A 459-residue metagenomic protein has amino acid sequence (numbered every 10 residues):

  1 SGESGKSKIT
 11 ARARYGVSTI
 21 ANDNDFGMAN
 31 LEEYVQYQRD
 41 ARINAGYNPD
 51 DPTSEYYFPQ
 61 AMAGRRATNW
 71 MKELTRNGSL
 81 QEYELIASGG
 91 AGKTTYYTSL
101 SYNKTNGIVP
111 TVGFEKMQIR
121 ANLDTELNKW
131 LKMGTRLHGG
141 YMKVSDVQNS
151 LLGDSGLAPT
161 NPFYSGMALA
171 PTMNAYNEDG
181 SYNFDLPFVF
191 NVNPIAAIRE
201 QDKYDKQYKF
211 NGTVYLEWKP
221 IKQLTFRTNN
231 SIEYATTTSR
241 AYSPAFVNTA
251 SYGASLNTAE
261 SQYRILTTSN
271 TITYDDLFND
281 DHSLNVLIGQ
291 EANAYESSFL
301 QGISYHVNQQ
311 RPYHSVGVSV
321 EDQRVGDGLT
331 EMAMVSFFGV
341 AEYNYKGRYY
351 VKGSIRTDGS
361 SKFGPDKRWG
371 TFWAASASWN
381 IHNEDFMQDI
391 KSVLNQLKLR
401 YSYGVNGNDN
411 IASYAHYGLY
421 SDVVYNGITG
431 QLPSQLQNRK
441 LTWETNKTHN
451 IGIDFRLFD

Functional and structural regions predicted by a protein language model:
S1-R12, L80-E82, S101-N103: A beta-strand signature from Gram-negative outer-membrane beta-barrel systems, especially the internal plug domain
S4-T68, I108-F114, Q118-K209, N229-V335 (+2 more regions): Surface-exposed loop/interface segments of Gram-negative outer-membrane beta-barrel transport/assembly proteins
T10, I86-S88, S99, N122 (+8 more regions): Outer-membrane beta-barrel architecture
A13, L100-N106, V351-S360: Transmembrane beta-strand segments that form the barrel wall of outer-membrane beta-barrel proteins
N24, I43, E73-N77, A87-A91 (+1 more regions): Outer-membrane beta-barrel initiation region
N77-L80, I108-P110, S361-K367: Solvent-exposed loop/turn segments connecting transmembrane beta-strands in outer-membrane beta-barrel proteins
S79-Y83, A333-F337, F458: Conserved alpha/beta core surface patches that mediate binding of polyanionic ligands
I119-A121, T228, T268-N270, V335-A341 (+5 more regions): Extended, hydrophobic alpha-helical segments in both membrane/secreted and soluble proteins
